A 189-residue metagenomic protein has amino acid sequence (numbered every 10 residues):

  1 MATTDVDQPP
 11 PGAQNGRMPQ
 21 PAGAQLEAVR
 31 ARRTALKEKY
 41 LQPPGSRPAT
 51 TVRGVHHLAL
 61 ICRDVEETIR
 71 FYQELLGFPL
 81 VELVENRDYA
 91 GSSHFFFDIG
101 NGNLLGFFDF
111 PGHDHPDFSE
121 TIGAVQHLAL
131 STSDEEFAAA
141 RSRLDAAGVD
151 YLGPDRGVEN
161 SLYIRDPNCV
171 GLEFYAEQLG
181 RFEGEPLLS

Functional and structural regions predicted by a protein language model:
A2-P48, R141-S142, A146-S189: Vicinal oxygen chelate
Q42-P44, E82-L83, G91, G112-D117: A short, acidic/glycine-rich surface segment
G54-R63, F95-G100, D117-R143, N160-R165 (+1 more regions): Vicinal oxygen chelate
I61-L104: Core segments of cupin and vicinal oxygen chelate
R70, E74, A138-S142, A146: Replace "anionic and nucleotidyl ligands
L105-F108, E173: Conserved beta-strand in the GNAT
